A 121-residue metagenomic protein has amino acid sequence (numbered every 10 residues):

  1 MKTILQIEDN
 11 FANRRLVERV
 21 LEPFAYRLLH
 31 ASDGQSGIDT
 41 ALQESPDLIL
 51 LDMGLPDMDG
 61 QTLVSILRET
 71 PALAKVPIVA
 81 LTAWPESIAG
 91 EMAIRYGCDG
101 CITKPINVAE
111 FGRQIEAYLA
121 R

Functional and structural regions predicted by a protein language model:
E8: Conserved acidic carboxylate
F11-L29, Y96: Two-component/phosphorelay signaling modules centered on CheY-like receiver
R15, I106-I115: C-terminal output helix
E44-L50, L55: Active-site beta3 strand of CheY-like receiver
P56, A74, E86: The feature encodes the CheY-like receiver
